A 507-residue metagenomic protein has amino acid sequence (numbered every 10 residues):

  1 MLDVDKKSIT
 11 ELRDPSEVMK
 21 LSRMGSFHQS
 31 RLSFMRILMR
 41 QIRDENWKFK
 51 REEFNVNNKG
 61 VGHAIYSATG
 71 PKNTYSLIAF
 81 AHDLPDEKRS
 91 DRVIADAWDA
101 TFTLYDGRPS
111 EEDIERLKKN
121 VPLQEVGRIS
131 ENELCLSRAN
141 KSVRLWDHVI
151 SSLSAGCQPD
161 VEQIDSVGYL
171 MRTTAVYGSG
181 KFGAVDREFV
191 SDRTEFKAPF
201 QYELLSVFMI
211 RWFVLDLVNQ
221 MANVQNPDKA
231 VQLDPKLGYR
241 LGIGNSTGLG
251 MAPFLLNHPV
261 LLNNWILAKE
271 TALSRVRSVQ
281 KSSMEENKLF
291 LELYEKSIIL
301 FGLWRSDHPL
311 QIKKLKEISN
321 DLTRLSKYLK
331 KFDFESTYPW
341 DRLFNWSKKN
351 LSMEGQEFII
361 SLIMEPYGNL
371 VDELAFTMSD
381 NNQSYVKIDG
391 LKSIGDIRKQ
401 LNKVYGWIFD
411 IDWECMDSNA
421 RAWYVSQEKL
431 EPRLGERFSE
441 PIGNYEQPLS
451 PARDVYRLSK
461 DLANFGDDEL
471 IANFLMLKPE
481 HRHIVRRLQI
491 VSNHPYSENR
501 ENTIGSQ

Functional and structural regions predicted by a protein language model:
L2-R40: Terminal, regulation- and interaction-focused segments at domain boundaries
L2-V18, A97-G178, F182, R187-F189 (+9 more regions): Mixed-charge, Lys/Arg-enriched low-complexity segments
H28, H63, H258, H308 (+2 more regions): Histidine (H) residue identity feature
R31-N46, V121, L153: Hydrophobic, Leu/Ile/Phe/Ala-enriched alpha-helical segments that form helix-helix packing faces
M39-W98, N419-S426, E431-P432, N502-Q507: Amphipathic, interaction-prone secondary-structure segments
K399, G406-G466, L470-G505: Long C-terminal appendages of very large multidomain proteins
